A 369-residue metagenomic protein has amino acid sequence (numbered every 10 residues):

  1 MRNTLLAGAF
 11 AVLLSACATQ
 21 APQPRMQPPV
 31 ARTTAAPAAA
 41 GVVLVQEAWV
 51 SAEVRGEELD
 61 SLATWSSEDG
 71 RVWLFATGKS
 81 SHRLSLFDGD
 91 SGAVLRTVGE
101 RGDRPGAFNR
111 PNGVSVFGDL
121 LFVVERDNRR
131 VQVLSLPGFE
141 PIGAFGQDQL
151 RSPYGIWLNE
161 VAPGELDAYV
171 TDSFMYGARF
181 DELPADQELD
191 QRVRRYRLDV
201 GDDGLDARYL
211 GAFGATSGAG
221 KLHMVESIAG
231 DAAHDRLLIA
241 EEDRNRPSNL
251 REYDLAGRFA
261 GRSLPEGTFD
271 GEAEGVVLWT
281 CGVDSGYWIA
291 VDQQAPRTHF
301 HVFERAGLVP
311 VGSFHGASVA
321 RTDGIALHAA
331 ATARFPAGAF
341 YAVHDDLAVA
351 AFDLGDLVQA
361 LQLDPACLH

Functional and structural regions predicted by a protein language model:
S15-A16: C-terminal motif of bacterial Sec signal peptides marking the signal peptidase cleavage site
A48-R83: Beta-strand-rich domains and repeat architectures in extracellular enzymes and scaffolds, especially beta-propellers
E58-G70, N112-F117, W157-E165, M175 (+3 more regions): Structural signature of eukaryotic scaffold interfaces centered on beta-propeller domains
G89-G92, S135-F139, R195-L205, Y253-R258 (+3 more regions): Short loop/turn segments immediately following beta-strands, especially the blade-tip and inter-blade linker loops
A93-L121, R126: Blade-loop segments of beta-propeller domains
D127-P184: Asp-box/WD-like beta-propeller blade repeats and closely related beta-sheet repeat scaffolds
L264-G275, V309-T332: Conserved blade-ending motifs and adjacent loop-strand segments that build the rim/top face of beta-propeller domains
E266-V311: Loop/turn-rich, solvent-exposed surfaces of beta-rich toroidal or solenoidal domains
